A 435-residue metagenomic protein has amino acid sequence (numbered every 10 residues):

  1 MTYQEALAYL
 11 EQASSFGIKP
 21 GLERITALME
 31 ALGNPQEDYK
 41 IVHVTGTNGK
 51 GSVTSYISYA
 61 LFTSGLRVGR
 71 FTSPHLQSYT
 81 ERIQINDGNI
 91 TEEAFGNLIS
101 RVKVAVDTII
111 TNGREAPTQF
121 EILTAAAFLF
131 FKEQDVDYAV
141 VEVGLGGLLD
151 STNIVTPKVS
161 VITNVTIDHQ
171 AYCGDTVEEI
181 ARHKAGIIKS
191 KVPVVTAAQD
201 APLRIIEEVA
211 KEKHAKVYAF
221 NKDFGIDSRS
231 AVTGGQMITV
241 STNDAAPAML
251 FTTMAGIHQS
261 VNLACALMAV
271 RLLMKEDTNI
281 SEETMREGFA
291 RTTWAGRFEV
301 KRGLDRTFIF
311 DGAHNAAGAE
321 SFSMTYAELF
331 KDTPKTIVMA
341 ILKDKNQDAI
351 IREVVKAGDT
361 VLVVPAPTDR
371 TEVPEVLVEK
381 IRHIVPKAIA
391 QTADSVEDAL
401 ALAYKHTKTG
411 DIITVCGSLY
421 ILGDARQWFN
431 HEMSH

Functional and structural regions predicted by a protein language model:
M1-N48, S52-R67, L76-S78, P193-V195 (+2 more regions): N-terminal leader/targeting and accessory segments in enzymes
L10, T47, V68, V140 (+9 more regions): Residue-level signal for inorganic ion chemistry
L22, M29-E37, T63-V155, A201: ATP-dependent carboxylate-amine ligase catalytic core
I57, L148-K158, R426-F429: Short Gly/Thr/Asp-enriched flexible loops that form oxyanion-binding sites at enzyme active sites
T72, A197-A198, V209-A231, T252-I257 (+6 more regions): Beta-strand->loop->alpha-helix junctions that form or flank phosphate-binding loops in nucleotide-handling enzymes
I110-T111, E115, Q134-E142, P157-M249 (+2 more regions): Acidic, Mg2+-coordinating active-site environments of NTP-dependent enzymes
Y138-V143, D150-V161, V165-H169, E179 (+1 more regions): Nucleotide phosphate-binding/pyrophosphate-handling subdomain across enzymes that bind or process nucleotide phosphates
Q199-E208, H214-Y218, T307-F310, A316 (+1 more regions): C-terminal helical cap/extension that packs against the catalytic core of soluble nucleotide-cofactor enzymes
